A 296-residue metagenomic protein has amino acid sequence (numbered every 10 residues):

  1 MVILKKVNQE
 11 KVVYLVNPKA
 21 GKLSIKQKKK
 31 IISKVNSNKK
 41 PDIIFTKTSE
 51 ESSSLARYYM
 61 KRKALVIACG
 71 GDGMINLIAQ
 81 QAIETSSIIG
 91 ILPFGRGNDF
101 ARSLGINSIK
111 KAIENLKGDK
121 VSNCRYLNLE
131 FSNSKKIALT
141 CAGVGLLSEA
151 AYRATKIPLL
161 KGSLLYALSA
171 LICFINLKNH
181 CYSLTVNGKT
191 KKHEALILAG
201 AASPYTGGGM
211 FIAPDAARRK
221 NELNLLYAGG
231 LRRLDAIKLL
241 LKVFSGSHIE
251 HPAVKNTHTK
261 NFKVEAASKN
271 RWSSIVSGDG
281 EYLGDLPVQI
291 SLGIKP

Functional and structural regions predicted by a protein language model:
M1-V66, N76, Q80: ATP/NTP phosphate-donor binding region
V2, I25, V186, K192 (+2 more regions): ATP/nucleoside-binding phosphotransfer catalytic cores, i.e., glycine-rich phosphate-binding loops
L15, K19, S86-I88, L92-G200: Catalytic core of DAGKc-family lipid kinases
V16-P18, G70, Y227-G229: Short beta-strand/turn micro-motifs composed of small residues that flank or help shape donor/cofactor-binding pockets
G73-I78, C124: Short glycine/serine/threonine-rich phosphate/pyrophosphate-binding segments that cradle anionic phosphate groups
G143, L147, A199-I212, Y282: Glycine-rich phosphate/pyrophosphate-binding beta-alpha loops
L147-A150, K192-E194, Y205-G209, R233-A236: Short acidic/glycine-rich loop or secondary-structure boundary segments that cap or lie
P158-L165, G208-G209, P214-D235: Gly/Ser/Thr-rich active-site loops/lids in small-molecule metabolic enzymes that frequently grip phosphoryl groups
